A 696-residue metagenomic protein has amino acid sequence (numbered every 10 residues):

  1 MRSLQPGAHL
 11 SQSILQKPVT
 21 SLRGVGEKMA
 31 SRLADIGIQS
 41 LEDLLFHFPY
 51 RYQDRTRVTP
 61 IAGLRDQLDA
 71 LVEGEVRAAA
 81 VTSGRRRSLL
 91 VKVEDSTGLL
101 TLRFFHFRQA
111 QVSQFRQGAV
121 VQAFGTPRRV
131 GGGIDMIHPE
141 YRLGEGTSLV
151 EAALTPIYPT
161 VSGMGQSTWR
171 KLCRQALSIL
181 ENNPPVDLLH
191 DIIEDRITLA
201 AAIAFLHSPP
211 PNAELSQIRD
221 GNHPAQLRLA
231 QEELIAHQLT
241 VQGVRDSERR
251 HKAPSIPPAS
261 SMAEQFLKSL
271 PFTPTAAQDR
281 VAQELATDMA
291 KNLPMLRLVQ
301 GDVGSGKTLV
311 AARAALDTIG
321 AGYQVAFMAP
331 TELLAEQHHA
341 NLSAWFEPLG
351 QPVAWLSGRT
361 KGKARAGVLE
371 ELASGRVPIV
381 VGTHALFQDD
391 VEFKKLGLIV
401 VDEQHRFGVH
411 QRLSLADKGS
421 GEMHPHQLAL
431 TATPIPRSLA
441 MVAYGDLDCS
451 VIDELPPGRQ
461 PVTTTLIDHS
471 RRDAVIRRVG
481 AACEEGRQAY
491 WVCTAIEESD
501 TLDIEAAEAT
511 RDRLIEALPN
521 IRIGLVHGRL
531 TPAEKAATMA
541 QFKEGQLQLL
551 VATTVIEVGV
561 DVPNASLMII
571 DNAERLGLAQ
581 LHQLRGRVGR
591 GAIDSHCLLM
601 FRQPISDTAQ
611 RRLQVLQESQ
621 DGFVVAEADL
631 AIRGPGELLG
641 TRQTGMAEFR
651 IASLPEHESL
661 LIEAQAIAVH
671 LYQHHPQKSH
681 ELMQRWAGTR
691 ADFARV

Functional and structural regions predicted by a protein language model:
M1-L22, S31-A34, H237, S247: Long, highly charged, low-complexity intrinsically disordered interaction regions that mediate electrostatic DNA/RNA
Y50-A70: Short boundary/loop segments of OB/S1/cold-shock single-stranded nucleic-acid-binding domains
D66-R87, G125: Structural detector for short beta-strands of small beta-barrel domains
E75, T126-P127, A573, R587: Short, surface-exposed secondary-structure boundary micro-motifs
T82-S269, T641, H674: Upstream accessory/linker segments immediately N-terminal to the RecA-like ATPase cores of bacterial MutS and a subset
K252, R280-Q283, L293-Q614, H674-K678 (+1 more regions): Inter-lobe coupling/hinge segments of SF2-like helicase ATPases
A592, P604-V696: C-terminal accessory region of SF2 helicases/translocases
